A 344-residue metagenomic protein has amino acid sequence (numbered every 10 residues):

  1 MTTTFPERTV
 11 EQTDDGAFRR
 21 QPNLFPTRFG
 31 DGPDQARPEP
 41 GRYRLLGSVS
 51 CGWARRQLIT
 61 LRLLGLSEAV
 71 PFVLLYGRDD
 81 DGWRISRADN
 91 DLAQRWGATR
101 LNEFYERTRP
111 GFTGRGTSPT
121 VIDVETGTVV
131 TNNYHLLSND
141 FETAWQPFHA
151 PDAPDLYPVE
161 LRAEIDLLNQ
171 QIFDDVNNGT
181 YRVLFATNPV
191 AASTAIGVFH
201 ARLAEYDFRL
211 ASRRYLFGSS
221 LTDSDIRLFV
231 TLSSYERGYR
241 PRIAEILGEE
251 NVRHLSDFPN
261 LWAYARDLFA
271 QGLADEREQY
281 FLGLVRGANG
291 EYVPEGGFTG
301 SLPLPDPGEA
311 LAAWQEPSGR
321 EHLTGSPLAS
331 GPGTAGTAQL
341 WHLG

Functional and structural regions predicted by a protein language model:
M1-G344: C-terminal alpha-helical interaction module
